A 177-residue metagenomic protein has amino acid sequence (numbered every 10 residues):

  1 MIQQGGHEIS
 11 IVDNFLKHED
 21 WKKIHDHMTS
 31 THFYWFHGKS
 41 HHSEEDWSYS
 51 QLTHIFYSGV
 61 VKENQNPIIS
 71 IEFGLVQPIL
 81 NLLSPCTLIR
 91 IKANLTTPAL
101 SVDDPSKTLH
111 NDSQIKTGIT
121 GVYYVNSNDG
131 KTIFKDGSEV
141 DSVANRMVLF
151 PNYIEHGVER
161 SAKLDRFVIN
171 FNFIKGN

Functional and structural regions predicted by a protein language model:
M1-C86: Non-heme Fe(II)/2-oxoglutarate
N81-V102: A short glycine-rich, His/Asp/Glu-containing loop-to-beta-strand
P98, G157, I174-G176: Short coil/turn motifs at secondary-structure junctions
S101-L109, K116-G118, Y124-V143: A short beta-strand-loop-beta hairpin characteristic of the jelly-roll/cupin
T108-H110, E155-A162: Short beta-strand His + acidic residue motifs that chelate non-heme Fe in jelly-roll/DSBH and cupin folds
G121-Y123, L164-N177: A short hydrophobic beta-strand segment most commonly corresponding to one strand of the jelly-roll/cupin
V140-H156: Conserved metal-binding segment of the jelly-roll/cupin
